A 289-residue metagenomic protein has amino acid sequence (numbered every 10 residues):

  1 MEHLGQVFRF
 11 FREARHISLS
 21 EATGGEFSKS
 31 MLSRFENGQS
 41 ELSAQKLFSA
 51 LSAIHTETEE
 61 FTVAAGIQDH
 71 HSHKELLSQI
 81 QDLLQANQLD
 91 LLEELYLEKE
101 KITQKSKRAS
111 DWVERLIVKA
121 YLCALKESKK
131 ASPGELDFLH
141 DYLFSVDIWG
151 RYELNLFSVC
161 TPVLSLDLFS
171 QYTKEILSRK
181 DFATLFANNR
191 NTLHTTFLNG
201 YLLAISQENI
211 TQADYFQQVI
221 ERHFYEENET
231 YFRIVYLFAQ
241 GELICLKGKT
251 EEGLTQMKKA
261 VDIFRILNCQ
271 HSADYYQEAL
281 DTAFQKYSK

Functional and structural regions predicted by a protein language model:
M1-A14: A short, Lys/Arg-rich alpha-helix, primarily the initiator
V7, K46, S78, E114-L125 (+5 more regions): "A position-specific structural signal for the A-helix of alpha-solenoid helical repeats
H16-S33: Short alpha-helical DNA-recognition segment
Q45-E60: DNA major-groove recognition helix of helix-turn-helix/homeodomain DNA-binding modules
V63-D90, D262: Short, charged recognition helix plus adjacent turn of helix-turn-helix-like nucleic-acid-binding domains
Q85-E98, S128-D137, L166-S178, Q207-Q218 (+1 more regions): Helix-turn-helix repeat elements of alpha-solenoid scaffolds
Y96-Q104, F138-F144, L177-T184, Q217-E226 (+1 more regions): Amphipathic alpha-helical segments of tetratricopeptide repeats
E153-T230: Alpha-helical adaptor scaffolds
